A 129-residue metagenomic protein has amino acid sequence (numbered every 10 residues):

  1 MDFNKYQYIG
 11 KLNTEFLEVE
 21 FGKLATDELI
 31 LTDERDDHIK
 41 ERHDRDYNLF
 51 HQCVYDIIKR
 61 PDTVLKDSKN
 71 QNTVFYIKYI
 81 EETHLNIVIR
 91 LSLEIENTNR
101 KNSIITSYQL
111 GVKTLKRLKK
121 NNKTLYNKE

Functional and structural regions predicted by a protein language model:
M1-E129: Ribonuclease/tRNase effector modules and their secretory precursors
